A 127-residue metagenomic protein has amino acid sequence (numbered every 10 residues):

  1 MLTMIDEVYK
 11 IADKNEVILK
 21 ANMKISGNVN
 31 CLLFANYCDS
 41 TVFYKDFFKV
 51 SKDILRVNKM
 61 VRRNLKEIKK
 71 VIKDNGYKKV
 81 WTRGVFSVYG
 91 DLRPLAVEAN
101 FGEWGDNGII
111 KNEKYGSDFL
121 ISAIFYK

Functional and structural regions predicted by a protein language model:
M1-K127: Auxiliary alpha/beta "docking" domains used to position bulky ligands
